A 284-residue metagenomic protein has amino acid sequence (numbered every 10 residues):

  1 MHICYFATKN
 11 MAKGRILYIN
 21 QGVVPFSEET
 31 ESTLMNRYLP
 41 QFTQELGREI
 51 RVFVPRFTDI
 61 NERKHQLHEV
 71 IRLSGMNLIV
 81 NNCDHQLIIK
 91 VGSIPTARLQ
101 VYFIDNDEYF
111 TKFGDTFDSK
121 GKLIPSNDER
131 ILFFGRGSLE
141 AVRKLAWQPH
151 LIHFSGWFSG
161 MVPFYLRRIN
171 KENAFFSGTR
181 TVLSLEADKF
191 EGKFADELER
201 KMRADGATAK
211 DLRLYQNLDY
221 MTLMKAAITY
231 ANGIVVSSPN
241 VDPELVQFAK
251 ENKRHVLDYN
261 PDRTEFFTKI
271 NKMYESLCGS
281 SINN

Functional and structural regions predicted by a protein language model:
Y5-A7, M11-N284: Catalytic cores of nucleotide-sugar-dependent glycosyltransferases that transfer UDP/GDP/TDP-activated
